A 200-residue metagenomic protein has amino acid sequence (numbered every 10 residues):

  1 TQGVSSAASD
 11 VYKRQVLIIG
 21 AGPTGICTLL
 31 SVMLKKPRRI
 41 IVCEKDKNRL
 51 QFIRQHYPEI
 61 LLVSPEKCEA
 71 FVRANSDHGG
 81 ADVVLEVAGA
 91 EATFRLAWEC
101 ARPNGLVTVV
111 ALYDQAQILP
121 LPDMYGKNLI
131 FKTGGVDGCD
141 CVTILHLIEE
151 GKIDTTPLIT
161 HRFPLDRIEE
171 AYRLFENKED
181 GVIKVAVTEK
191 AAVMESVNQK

Functional and structural regions predicted by a protein language model:
T1-A8, Y12: Single conserved hydrophobic/aromatic residue that forms the stacking wall/gate of nucleotide- or nucleobase-binding
D10, S76, A88, C100-R102: A generic alpha-to-beta junction signature in SAM-dependent methyltransferases
I18-A21, M33-F94: Adenosine-nucleotide cofactor-binding segment
G25-I26: N-terminal Rossmann-fold NAD(P) dinucleotide-binding loop
E44, A111, G135: Conserved acidic E/D residue at the C-terminus of a beta-strand in Rossmann-like folds
R95, E99, G138, V142-K200: C-terminal hydrophobic helical "lid"/dimerization subdomain of Rossmann-like NAD(P)H-dependent oxidoreductases
G105: Glycine-centered, small-residue-biased loops immediately flanking beta-strands in adenine/cofactor-binding cores
A111-N128, I144-H146: Rossmann-fold NAD(P)-binding glycine/threonine-rich loop
